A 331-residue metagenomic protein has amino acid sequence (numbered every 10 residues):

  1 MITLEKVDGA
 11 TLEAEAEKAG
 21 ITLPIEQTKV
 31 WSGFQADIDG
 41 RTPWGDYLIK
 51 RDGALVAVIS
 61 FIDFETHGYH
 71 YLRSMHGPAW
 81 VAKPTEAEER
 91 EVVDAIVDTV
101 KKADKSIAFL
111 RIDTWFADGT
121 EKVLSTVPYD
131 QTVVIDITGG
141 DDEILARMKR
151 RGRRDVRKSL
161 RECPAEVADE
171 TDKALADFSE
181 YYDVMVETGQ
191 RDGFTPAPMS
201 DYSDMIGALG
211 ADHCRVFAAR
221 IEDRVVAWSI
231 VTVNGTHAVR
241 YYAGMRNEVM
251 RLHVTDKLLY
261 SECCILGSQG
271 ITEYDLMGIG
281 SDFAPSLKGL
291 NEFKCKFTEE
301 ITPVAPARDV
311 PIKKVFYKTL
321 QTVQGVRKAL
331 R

Functional and structural regions predicted by a protein language model:
I2-D52, V58-G68, T114-P128, G140 (+1 more regions): A conserved beta-strand-loop-helix scaffold within acyl/acetyltransferase catalytic domains
T3-A10, A36, W115-E143, Q269-R331: Active-site/acyl-donor-binding loops of N-acyltransferases
T42-W44, D104-I107, C214, S268-I271: Short, high-confidence coil segments that cap the C-terminus of an alpha-helix and link into the following beta-strand
L72, A108-L110, A238, Y274: Hydrophobic residues within beta-strands of alpha/beta enzymes
M75, R111-D113, Y241, M277: A cross-family glycoside hydrolase active-site/sugar-binding cleft signature
M75-E86, T138-G140, A243-L252, G280-D282: A short, internal acetyl-CoA/4′-phosphopantetheine-binding micro-motif in the GNAT/acyltransferase core
E88-V134: Non-catalytic accessory segments adjacent to catalytic cores
E91-D98, M205-K313, K318: Aromatic (often tryptophan-rich) hydrophobic motifs at membrane interfaces
